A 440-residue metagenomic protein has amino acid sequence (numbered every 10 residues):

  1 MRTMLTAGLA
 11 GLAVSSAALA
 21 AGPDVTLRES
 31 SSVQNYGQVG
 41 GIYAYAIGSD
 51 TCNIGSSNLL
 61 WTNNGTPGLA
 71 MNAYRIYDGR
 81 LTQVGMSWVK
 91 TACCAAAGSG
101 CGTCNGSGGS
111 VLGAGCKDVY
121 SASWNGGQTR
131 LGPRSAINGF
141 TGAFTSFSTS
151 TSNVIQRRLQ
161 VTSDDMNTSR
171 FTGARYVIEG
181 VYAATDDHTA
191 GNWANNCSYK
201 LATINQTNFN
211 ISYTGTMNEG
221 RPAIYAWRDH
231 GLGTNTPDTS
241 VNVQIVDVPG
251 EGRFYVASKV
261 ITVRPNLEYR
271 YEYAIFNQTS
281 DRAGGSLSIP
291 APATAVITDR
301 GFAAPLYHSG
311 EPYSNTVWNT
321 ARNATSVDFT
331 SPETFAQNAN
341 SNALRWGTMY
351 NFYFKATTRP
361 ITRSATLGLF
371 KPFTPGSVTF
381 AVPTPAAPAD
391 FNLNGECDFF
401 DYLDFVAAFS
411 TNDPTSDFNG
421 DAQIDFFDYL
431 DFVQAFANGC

Functional and structural regions predicted by a protein language model:
G22-K200: Solvent-exposed N-terminal domain segments of exported/luminal and surface proteins
S146, G310-M349: Extracellular adhesion/glycan-binding regions together with long Ser/Thr- and acidic-residue-rich low-complexity tracts
T151-R170, T330-T362: Low-complexity, intrinsically disordered segments enriched in Ser/Thr together with acidic residues
T172-Q206, F354-T384: Serine/threonine-enriched low-complexity regions used as flexible
S212-N266: Low-complexity, acidic Ser/Thr/Pro/Gly-rich terminal tails and inter-domain linkers that flank the onset of structured
I261-D281: Short beta-strand elements of extracellular/lumenal beta-sandwich folds
G285-N315: Solvent-exposed beta-hairpin/edge-strand motifs
F391-D413, F418-C440: Alpha-helical segments with a strong preference for the paired helices of cellulosomal dockerin domains
